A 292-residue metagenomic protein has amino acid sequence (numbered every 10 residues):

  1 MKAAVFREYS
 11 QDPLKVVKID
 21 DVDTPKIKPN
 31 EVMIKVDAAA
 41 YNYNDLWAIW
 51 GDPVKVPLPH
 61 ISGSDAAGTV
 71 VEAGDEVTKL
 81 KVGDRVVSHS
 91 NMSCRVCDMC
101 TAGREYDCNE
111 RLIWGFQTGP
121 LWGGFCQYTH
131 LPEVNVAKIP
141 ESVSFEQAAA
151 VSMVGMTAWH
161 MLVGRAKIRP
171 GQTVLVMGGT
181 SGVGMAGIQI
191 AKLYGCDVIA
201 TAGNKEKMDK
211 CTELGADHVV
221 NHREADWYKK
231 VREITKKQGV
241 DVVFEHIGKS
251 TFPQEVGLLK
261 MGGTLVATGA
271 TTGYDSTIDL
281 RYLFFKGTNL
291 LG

Functional and structural regions predicted by a protein language model:
D23-A40, D52-T101, W122, P140-S142: Glycine-rich beta-strand-centered segment in the early N-terminal region that forms part of a ligand/cofactor-binding
K35, M92-G178: NAD(P)H dinucleotide-binding glycine-rich loop of Rossmann-like/cofactor-binding domains, especially the beta1-alpha1
V87, V243-F244: N-terminal Rossmann-like NAD(P) cofactor-binding module of classical short-chain dehydrogenase/reductase
E141-A225: Mid-domain Rossmann-like dinucleotide-binding core that forms the NAD(H)/NADP(H) cofactor-binding site
P170-G171, V240, G262: Phosphate-coordination loops involved in phosphoryl transfer and adenosine-cofactor binding
Y194, G203-K205, C211, I247-G292: Glycine-rich phosphate-binding loop and adjacent beta-alpha segment of Rossmann(oid) nucleotide-cofactor-binding
D226-K237: Short amphipathic alpha-helix with an adjacent loop that forms part of the alpha/beta core around
